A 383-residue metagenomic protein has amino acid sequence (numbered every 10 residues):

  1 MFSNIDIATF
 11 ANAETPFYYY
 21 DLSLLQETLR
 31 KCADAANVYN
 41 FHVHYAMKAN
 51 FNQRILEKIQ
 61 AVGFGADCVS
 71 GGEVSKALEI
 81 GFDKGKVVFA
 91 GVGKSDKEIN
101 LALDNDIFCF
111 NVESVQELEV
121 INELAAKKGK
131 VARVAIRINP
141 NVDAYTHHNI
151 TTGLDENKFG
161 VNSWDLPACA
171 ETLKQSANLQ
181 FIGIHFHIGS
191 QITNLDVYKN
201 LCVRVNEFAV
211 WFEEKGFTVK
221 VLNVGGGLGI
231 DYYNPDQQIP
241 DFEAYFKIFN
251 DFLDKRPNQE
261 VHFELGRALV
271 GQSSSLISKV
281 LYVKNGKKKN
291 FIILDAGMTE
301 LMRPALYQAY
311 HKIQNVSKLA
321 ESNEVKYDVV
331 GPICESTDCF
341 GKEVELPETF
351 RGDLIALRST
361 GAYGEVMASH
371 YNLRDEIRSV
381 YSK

Functional and structural regions predicted by a protein language model:
M1-A132, Q175-Q180, E207-F217, E345 (+1 more regions): A charged N-terminal "starter" segment
N4, Q259-K383: Charged (often Lys/Glu-rich) extended helix/loop segments that serve as interaction or gating elements
L25, K48, S70, A102 (+7 more regions): Conserved, mostly hydrophobic/aromatic
A46, A90, R137, H187 (+5 more regions): Generic beta-strand/beta-sheet core signal
M47-F51, G72-E73, G93, S114-Q116 (+5 more regions): Active-site-proximal loop/turn and secondary-structure-junction residues that shape catalytic pockets, frequently
L56, E79, I99-D104, I121-L124 (+6 more regions): Short acidic, glycine/serine/threonine-rich loops at helix termini
D67-C68, N111, A135, H185 (+2 more regions): Conserved beta-strand positions in the central sheet of alpha/beta enzyme cores
N141-Y282, L346, N372: Active-site loop/helix belt of alpha/beta enzymes
